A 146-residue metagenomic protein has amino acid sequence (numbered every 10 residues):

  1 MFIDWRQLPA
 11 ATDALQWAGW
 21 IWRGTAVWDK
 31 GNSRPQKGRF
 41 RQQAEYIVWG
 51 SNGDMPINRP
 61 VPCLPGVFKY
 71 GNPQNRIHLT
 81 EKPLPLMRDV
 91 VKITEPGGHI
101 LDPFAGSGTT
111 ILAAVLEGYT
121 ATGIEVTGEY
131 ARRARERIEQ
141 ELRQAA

Functional and structural regions predicted by a protein language model:
M1-R132: Core catalytic lobe of class I
R135-A146: Short, conserved SAM-binding/catalytic segment of Class I S-adenosyl-L-methionine-dependent methyltransferases
